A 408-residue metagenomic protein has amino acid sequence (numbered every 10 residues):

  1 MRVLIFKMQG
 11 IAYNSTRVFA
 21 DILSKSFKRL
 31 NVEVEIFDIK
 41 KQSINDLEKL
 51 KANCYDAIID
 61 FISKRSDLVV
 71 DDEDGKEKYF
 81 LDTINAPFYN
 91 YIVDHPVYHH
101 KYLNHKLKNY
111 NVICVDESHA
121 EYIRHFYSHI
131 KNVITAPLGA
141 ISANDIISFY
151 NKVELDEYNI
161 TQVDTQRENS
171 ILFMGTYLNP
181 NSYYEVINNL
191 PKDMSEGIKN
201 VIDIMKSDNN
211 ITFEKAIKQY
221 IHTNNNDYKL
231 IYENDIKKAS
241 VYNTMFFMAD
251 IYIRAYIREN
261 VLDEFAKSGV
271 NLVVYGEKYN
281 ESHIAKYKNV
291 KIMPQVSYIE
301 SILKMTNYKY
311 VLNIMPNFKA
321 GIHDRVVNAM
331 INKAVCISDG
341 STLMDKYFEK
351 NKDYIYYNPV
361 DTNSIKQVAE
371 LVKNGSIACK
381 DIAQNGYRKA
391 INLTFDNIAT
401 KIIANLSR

Functional and structural regions predicted by a protein language model:
R2, K7-F19, K131-K319, S341-M344: Nucleotide-sugar donor-binding catalytic core of glycosyltransferases
R2-M8, T16-F126, N144-I147, V153-N159 (+5 more regions): Extended catalytic core of nucleotide-activated donor transferases of GT-like folds
I5-K7, N14, V18-L30, E35-I39 (+3 more regions): Catalytic binding pocket for nucleotide-activated donors in carbohydrate/polymer assembly enzymes
R29, T83-N85, L107, Y127-I130 (+5 more regions): Short, well-ordered coil/turn elements that cap or connect secondary structure elements
V34-E35, F88, V133, V270-L272 (+1 more regions): Hydrophobic anchor at the start of a short beta-strand that flanks the dinucleotide cofactor-binding loop
D72-I92, I187-V201, N260, R325-A334: A short, gly/pro- and small-residue-rich
Y110, N169, V327: Residue-level detector of short, conserved catalytic/binding motifs and their immediate flanks
